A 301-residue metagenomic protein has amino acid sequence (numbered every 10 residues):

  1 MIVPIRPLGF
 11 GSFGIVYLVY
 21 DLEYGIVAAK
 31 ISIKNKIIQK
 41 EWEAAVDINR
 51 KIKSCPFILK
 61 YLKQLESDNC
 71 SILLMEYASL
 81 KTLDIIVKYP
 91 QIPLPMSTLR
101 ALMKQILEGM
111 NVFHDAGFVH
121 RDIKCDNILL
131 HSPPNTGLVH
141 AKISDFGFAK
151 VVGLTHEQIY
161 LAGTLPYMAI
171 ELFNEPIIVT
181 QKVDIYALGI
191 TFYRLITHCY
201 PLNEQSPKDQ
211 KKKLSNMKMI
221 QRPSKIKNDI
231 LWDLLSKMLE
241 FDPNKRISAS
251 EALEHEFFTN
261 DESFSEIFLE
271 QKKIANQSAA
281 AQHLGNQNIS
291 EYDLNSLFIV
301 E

Functional and structural regions predicted by a protein language model:
K60-N69: Short beta-strand micro-motifs within the conserved protein kinase catalytic domain, predominantly in the N-lobe
N69-T82: Conserved short submotifs of the Hanks-type protein kinase catalytic core that shape the nucleotide-binding pocket
L102-M103: Activation segment signature within eukaryotic-like protein kinase domains
H114-H131: Catalytic-loop of the protein kinase fold
L172-K182: Conserved end of the kinase activation segment
I247-L284: Regulatory extensions flanking the kinase catalytic core
